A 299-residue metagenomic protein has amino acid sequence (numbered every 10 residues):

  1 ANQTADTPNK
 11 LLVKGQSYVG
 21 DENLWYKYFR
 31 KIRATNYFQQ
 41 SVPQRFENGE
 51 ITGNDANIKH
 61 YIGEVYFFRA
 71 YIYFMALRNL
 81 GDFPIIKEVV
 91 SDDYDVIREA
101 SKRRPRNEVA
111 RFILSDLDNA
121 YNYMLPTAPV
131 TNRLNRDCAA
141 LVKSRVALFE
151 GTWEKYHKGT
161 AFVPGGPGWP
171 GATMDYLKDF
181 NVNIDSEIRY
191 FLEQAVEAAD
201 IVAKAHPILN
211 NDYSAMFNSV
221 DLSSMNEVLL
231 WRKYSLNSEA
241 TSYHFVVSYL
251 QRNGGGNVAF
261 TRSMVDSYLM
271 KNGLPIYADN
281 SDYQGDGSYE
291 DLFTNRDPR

Functional and structural regions predicted by a protein language model:
A1-D6, G81-F83, K87, A110 (+3 more regions): An aromatic- and glycine-enriched ligand-binding surface/loop that stacks and positions planar moieties
N2-L80, V96-R136, R299: Conserved, well-structured interaction surfaces
E64, Y71, L141, R145-L148: Contiguous, well-ordered alpha-helical segments that form the cores/surfaces of helical PPI scaffolds
E88-Y94: Short, conserved phosphate-binding/catalytic loop or strand-edge motifs used in phosphoryl-/nucleotidyl-transfer
Y94-I97, M174-Y176: Short acidic (Asp/Glu) and glycine-rich catalytic loops that position anionic groups and cofactors
